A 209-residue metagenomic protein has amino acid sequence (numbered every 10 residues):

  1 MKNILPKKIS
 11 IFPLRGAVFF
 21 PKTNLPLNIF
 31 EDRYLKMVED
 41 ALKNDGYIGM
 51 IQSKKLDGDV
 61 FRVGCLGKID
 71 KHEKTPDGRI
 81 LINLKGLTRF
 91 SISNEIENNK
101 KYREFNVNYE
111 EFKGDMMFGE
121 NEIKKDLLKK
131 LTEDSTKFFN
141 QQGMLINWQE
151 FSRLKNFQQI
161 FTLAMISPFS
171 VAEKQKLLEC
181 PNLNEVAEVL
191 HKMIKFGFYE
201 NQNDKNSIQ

Functional and structural regions predicted by a protein language model:
M1-Q209: N-terminal low-complexity, acidic/polar interaction/targeting segments
